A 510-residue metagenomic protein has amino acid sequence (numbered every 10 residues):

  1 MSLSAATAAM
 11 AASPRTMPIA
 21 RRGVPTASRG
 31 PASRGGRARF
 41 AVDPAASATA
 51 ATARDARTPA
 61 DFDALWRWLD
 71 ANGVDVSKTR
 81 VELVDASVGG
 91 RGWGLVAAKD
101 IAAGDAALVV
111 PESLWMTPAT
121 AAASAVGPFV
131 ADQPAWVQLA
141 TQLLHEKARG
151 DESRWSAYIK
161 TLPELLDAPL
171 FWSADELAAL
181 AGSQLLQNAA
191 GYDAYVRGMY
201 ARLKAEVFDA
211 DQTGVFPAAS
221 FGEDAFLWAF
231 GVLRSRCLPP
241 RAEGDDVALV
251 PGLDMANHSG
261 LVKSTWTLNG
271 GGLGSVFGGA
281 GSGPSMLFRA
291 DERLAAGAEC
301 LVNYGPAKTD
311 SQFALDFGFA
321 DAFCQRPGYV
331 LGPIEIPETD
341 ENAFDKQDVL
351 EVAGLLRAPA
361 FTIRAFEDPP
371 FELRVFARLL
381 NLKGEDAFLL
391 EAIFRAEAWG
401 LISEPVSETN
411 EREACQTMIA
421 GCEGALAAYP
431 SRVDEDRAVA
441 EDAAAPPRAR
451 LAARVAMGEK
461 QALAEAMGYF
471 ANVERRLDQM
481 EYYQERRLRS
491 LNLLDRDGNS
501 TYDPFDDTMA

Functional and structural regions predicted by a protein language model:
M1-A12, A38-R54: N-terminal mitochondrial targeting presequences
M1-S28, A32: N-terminal chloroplast transit peptides
A51-L114, A119-A123, H145-S153, A157-A510: Long, positively charged leader/targeting segments at protein N-termini
V126-G127: Interface signal in eukaryotic adaptor modules for cytoskeleton, membrane trafficking, and small-GTPase signaling
A135-W136: Intrinsically disordered, low-complexity polar regions and short flexible loop motifs
